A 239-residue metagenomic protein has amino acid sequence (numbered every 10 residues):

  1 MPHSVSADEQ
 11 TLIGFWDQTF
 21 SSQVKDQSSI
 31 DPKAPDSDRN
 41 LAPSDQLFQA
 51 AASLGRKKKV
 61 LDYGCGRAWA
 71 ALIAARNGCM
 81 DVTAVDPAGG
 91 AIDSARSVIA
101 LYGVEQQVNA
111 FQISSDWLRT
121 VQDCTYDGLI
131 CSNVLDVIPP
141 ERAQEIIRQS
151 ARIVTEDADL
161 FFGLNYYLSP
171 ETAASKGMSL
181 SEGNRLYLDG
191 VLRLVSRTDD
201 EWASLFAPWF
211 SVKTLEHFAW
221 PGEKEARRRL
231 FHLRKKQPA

Functional and structural regions predicted by a protein language model:
M1-R56, G66-L118, I138, R142 (+1 more regions): Class I (Rossmann-like) S-adenosyl-L-methionine-dependent methyltransferase catalytic domain, capturing the SAM-binding
L54-G55, D123, I147: A short, aliphatic-rich alpha-helical micro-motif
Y63: Conserved beta-strand/loop positions that form the S-adenosyl-L-methionine
T120-L129: A short acidic, Gly/Pro-enriched loop at the edge of an enzyme's catalytic core that lines a small-molecule cofactor
C131-V134: A short beta-strand submotif of the Rossmann-like class I SAM-dependent methyltransferase core that lines
Q144-E156: A short glycine-rich, Lys/Arg-flanked "PGG" loop and its adjoining helix->strand segment in the class I
